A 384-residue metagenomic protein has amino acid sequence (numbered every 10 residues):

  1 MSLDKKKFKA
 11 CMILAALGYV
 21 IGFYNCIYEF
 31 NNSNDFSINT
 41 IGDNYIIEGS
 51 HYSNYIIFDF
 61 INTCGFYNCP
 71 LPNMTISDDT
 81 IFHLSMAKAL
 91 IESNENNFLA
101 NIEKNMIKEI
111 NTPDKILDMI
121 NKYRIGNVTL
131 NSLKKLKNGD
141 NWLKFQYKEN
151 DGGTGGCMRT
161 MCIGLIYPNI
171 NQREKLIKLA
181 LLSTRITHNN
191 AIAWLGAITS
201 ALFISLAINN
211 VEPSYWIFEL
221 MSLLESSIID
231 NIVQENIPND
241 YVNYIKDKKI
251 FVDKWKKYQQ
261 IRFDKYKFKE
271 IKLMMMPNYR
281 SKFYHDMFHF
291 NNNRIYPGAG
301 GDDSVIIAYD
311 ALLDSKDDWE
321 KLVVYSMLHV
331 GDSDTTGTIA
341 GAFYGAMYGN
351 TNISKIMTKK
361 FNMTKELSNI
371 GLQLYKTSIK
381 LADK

Functional and structural regions predicted by a protein language model:
M1-K384: Structured, active/binding-site neighborhoods that engage oxygen-rich ligands
